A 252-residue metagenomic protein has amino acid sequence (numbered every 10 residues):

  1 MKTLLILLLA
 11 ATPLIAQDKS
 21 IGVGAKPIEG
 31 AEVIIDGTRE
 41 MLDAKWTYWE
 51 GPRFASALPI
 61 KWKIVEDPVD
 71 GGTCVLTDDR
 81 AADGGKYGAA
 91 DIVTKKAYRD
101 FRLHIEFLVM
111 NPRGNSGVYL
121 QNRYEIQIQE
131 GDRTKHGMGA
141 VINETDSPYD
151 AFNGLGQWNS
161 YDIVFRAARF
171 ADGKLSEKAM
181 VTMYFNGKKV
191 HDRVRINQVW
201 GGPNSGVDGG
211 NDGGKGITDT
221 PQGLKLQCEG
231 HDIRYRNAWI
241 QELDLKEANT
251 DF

Functional and structural regions predicted by a protein language model:
M1-K2, I28: Alpha-helix initiation and N-capping motif
K2-T3, R39: N-terminal leader/targeting segments
T3-T12: Sec-dependent N-terminal signal peptides
Q17-F252: Carbohydrate-interacting regions of secretory-pathway proteins
